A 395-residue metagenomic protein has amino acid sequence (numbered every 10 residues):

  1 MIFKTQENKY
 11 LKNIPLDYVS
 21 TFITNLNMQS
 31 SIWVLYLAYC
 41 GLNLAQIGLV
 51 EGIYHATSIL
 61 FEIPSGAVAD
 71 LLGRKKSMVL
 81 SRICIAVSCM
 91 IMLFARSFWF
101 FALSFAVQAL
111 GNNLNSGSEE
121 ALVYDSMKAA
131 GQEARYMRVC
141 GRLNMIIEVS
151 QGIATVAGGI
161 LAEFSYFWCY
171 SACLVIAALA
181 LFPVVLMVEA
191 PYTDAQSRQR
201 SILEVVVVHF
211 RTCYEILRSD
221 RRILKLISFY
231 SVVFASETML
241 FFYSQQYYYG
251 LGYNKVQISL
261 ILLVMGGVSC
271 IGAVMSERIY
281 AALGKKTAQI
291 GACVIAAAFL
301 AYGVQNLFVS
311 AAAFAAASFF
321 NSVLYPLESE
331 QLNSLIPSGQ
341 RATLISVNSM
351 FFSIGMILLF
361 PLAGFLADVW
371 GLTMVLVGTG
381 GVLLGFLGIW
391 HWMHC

Functional and structural regions predicted by a protein language model:
M1-L11, E189-S228: Juxtamembrane intracellular "pre-TM" segments in multi-pass secondary transporters
I2-L60, D220-L263: Helix-loop boundary and gating motifs at the non-cytosolic
I59-R96: Conserved MFS/SLC helix-loop-helix module at the cytosolic interface between two early adjacent transmembrane helices
L60-G73, A162, I271-G284, A367-D368: Helix-to-loop junctions at the C-terminal end of transmembrane segments in multipass secondary transporters
I83-S97, C293-N306: C-terminal ends and interior cores of transmembrane alpha-helices in multi-pass membrane transporters/permeases
A106-E148: Cytoplasmic helix-loop-helix junction between adjacent transmembrane helices in 12-TM secondary transporters
Y166-C169, C173-R200, W392-C395: Helix-loop junctions on the cytosolic side of multi-pass membrane transporters, especially the intracellular loop
K286-E328: C-terminal transmembrane helical hairpin of 12-TM major facilitator-type secondary transporters
